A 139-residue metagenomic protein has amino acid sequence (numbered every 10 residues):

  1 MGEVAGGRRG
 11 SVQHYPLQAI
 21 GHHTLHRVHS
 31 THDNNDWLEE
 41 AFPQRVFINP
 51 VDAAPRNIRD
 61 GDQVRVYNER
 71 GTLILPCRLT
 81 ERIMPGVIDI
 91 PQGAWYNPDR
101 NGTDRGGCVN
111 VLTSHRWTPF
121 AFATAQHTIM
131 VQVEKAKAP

Functional and structural regions predicted by a protein language model:
M1-D36: Long, low-complexity segments enriched in small/aliphatic residues
S30-F47, V51-P139: Long, contiguous, secondary-structure-rich segments that constitute the structural scaffold of globular domains
